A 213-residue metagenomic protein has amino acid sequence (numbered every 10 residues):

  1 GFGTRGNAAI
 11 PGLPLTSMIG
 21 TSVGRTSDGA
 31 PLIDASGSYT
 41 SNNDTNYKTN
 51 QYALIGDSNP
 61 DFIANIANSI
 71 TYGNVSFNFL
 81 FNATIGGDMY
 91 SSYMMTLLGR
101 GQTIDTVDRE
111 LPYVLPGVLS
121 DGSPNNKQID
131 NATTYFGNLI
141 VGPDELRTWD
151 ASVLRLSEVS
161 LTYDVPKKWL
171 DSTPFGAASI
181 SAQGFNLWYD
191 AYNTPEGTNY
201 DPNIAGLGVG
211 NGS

Functional and structural regions predicted by a protein language model:
G1-F2, M94-T103, N193-A205: Flexible, surface-exposed loop regions and adjacent strand-edge segments of Gram-negative outer-membrane beta-barrel
G1-S58, L98-G99, L115-G122: Conserved small-residue
L15-S17, G86-F175, S179, G184-F185: Extracytoplasmic gating/loop element in the C-terminal half of outer-membrane beta-barrel translocons and assembly
T45-L54, N59, V107, L111 (+2 more regions): Extracytoplasmic loops and strand-loop junctions of Gram-negative outer membrane beta-barrel proteins
F62-N68, V75, L156-L161, S213: Hydrophobic, lipid-facing positions within transmembrane beta-strands of outer-membrane proteins
I70, F79-A83, I180-N186: Transmembrane beta-barrel strands of outer-membrane/channel proteins
Y72-V75, F175-A177: Strand-connecting loop/turn motifs
N74-F79, K168-W169: Repeated loop/turn-to-beta-strand initiation elements of outer-membrane beta-barrel proteins
